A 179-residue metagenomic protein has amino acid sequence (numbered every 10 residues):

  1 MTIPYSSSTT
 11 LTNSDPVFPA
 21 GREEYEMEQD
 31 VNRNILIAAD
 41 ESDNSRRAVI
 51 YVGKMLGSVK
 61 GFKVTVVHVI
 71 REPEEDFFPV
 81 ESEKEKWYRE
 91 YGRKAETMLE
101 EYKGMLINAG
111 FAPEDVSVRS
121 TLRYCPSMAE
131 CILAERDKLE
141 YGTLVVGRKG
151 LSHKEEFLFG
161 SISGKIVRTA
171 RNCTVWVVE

Functional and structural regions predicted by a protein language model:
M1-I50, R168-E179: Intrinsically disordered or low-complexity boundary/linker segments at protein termini and domain junctions
T2-D30, I107-L144, G164: Structural beta-alpha unit
E24-E85, N108: Small/aliphatic-rich secondary-structure junction motif
R46-K54, E100, E130-A134: Amphipathic, non-transmembrane alpha-helical secondary structure
G57, D137, R168-T169: Solvent-exposed polar/charged
T65-V67, S117-T121, W176: General small-molecule cofactor/ligand-binding pocket signal
K84-T97: A short acidic, glycine-rich active-site loop that binds or catalyzes chemistry on phosphate/adenosine moieties
T143-K165: Glycine-rich, Arg-bearing micro-motifs that act as flexible, cationic patches
